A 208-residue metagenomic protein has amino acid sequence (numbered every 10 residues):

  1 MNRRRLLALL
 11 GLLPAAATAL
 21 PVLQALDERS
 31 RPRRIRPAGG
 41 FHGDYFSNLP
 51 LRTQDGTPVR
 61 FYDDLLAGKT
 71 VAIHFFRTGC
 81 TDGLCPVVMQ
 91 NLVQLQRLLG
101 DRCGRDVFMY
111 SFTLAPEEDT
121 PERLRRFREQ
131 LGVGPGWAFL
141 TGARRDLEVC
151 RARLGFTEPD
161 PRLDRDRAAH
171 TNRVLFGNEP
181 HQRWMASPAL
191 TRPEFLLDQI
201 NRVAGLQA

Functional and structural regions predicted by a protein language model:
R5-A25: N-terminal export signals
L20-N48: N-proximal helix/coil linker or "cap" segments that precede and/or mark the start of modular domains
P50-V71: A short beta-strand-turn-helix
L65-C85: Short active-site neighborhood of thiol/selenol oxidoreductases, capturing the structured segment around
V88-Y110: Conserved helix-turn-beta segment immediately C-terminal to the redox Cys motif in thioredoxin-like folds
D106-D119, G136-R145: Thiol-based oxidoreductase modules, predominantly thioredoxin-like and allied folds used for disulfide exchange
R126-T171: Short, internal strand/loop/helix patches that form the active-site neighborhood or redox-interaction surface
L163-A208: Thiol-/selenol-based redox modules, centered on thioredoxin-like and closely related oxidoreductase domains
